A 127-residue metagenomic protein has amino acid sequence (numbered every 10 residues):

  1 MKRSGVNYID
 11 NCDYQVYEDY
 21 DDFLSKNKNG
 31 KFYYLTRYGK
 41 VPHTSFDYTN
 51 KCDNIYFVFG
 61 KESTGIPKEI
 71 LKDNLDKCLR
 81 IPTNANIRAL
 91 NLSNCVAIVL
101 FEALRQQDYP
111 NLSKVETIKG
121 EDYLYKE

Functional and structural regions predicted by a protein language model:
K2-E127: Post-transcriptional modification and biogenesis factors for structured RNAs of the translation apparatus
